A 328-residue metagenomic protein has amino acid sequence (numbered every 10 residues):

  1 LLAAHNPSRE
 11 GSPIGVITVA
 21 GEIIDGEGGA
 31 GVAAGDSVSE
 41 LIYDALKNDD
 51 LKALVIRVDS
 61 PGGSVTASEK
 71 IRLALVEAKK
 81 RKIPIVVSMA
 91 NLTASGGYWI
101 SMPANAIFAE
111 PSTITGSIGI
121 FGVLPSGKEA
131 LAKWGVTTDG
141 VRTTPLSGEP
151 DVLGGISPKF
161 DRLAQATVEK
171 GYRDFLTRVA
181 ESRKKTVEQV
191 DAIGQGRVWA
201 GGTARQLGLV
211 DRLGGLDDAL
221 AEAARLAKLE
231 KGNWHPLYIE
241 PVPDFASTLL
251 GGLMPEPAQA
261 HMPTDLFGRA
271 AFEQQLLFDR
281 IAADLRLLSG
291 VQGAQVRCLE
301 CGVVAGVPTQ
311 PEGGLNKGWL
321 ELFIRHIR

Functional and structural regions predicted by a protein language model:
L1-D50, R142-T143, E149-V152, K170-R173 (+1 more regions): Intrinsically disordered, low-complexity segments enriched in small/flexible residues
A4-A130: Cleft-lining beta-strand/loop regions that shape enzyme active-site pockets
T18-G21, V58-S60, M89-N91, A104 (+10 more regions): Active-site proximal loops enriched in glycine and acidic residues that flank catalytic Cys/His/Asp and coordinate
L54-V58, S182-R183, Q189-L209, L299-R328: C-terminal intrinsically disordered extensions
V65-K70, T203-Q206, T248-L253: Short glycine/threonine-rich loop-to-helix capping motif typified by GTGT followed within a few residues by an Asp-Pro
K128, A132-E230: Charged, glycine-interspersed solvent-exposed loop segments at helix/strand-loop junctions that cap or gate access
